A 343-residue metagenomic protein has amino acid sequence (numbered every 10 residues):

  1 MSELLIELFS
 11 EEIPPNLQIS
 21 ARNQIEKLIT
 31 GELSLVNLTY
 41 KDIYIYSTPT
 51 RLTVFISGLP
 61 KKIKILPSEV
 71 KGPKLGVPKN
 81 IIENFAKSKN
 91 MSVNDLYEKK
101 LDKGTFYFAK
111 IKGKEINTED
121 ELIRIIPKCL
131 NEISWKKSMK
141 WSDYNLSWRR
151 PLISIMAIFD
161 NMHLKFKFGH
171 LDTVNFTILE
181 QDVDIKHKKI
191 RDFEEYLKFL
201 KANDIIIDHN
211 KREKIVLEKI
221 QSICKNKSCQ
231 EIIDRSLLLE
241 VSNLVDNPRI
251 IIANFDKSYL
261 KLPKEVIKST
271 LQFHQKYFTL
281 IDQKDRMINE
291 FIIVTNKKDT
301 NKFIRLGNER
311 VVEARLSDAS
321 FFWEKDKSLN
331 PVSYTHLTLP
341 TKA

Functional and structural regions predicted by a protein language model:
S2-Y259, V266-I267: Long, basic N-terminal domains or extensions that often function in RNA/ssDNA interaction or organelle/cellular
E3-L8, K140-Y144, W148-E180, I185-K186 (+2 more regions): Feature marking long nucleic-acid-engaging regions of large polymerase/nuclease enzymes
N37, T341-A343: Generic low-complexity, intrinsically disordered sequence content enriched in small uncharged/hydrophobic residues
T335-T341: Conserved small/polar residues in nucleotide/adenosyl-binding loops
